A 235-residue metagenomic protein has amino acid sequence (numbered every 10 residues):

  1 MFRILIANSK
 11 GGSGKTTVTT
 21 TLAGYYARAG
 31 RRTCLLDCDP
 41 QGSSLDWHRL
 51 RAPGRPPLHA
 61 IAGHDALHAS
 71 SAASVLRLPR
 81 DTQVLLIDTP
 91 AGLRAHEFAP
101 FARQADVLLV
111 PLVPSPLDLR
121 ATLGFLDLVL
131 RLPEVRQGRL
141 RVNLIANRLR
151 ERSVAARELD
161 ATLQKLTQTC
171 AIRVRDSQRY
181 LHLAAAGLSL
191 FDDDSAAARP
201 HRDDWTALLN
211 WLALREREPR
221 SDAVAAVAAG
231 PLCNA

Functional and structural regions predicted by a protein language model:
R3-S13, G24-A99, R103, A184-L188: P-loop/Walker-type NTP enzyme "switch/lid" segment
T17-V18: Hydrophobic positions on the alpha1 helix immediately C-terminal to the Walker A/P-loop
H96-P116: Inter-motif core of Ras-like GTPase G domains
R120-R139, N147: Conserved C-terminal guanine-recognition region of P-loop GTPase G domains, centered on the G4
R148-E151, D160-F191: Beta-strand-loop-alpha "switch" segments that mediate conformational coupling across diverse proteins
H182-H201, T206: Inter-lobe coupling/hinge region of RecA-like P-loop helicase motors
E216-A235: P-loop NTP-binding site
